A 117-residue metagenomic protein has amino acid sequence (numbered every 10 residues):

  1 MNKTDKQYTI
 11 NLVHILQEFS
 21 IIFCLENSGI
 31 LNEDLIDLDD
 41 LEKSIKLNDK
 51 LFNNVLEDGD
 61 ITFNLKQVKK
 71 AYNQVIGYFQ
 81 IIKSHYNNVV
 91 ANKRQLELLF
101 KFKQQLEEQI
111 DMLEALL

Functional and structural regions predicted by a protein language model:
N2-D5, T9-L12: Disorder-to-helix initiation segments
N11-E107, D111-L117: Long, low-complexity or tandemly repetitive, helically biased scaffold regions used for multimeric assembly/adhesion
